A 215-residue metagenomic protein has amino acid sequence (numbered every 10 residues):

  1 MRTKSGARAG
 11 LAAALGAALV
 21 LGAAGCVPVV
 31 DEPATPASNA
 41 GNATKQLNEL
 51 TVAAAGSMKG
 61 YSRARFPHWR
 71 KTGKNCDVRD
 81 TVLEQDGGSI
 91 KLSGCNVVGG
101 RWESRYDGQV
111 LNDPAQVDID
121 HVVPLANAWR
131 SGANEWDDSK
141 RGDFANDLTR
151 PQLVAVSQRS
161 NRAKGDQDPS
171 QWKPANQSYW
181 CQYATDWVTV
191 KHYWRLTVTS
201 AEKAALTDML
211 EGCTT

Functional and structural regions predicted by a protein language model:
M1-A14: Bacterial N-terminal signal peptides that target proteins for export
L11-G16, R141-A145: Short, intrinsically disordered, charge-biased short linear motifs at domain edges
G22-G25: C-terminal motif of bacterial Sec signal peptides marking the signal peptidase cleavage site
V27-V30: Bacterial signal peptide processing site
E32-A37: Long, contiguous C-terminal flanking segments immediately downstream of a protein's structured core
S38-G108: Aromatic-lined ligand-binding clefts that engage carbohydrates, nucleic acids, or primary amines
E103-T215: Domain-level detector of nuclease and nuclease-like folds in predominantly extracellular/periplasmic contexts
